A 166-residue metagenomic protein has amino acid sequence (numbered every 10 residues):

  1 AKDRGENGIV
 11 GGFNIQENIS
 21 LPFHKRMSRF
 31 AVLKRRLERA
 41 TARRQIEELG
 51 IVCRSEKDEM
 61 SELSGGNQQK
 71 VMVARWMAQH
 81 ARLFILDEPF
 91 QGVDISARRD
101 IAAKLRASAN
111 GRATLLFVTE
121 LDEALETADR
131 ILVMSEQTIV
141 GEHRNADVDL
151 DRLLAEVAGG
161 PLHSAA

Functional and structural regions predicted by a protein language model:
A1-A166: Glycine-rich phosphate-binding loops of nucleotide-dependent enzymes
